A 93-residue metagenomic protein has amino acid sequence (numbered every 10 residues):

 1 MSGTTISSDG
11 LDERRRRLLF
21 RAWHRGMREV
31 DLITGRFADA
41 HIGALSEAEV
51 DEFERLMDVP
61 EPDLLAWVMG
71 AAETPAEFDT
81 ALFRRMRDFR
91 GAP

Functional and structural regions predicted by a protein language model:
S2-P93: Positively charged, polar, low-complexity stretches
